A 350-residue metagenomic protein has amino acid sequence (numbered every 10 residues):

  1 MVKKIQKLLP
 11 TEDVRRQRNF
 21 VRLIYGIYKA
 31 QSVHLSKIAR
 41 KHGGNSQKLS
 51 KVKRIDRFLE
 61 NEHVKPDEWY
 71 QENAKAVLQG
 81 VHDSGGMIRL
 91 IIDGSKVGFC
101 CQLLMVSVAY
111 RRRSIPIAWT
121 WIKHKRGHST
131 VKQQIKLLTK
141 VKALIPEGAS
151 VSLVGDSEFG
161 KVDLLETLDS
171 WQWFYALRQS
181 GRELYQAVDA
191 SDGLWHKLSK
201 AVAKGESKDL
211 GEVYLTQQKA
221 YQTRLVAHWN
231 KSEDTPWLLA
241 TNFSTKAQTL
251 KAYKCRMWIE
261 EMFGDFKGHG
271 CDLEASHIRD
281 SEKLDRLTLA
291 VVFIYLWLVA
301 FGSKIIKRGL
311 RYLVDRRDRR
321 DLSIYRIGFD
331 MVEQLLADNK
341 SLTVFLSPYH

Functional and structural regions predicted by a protein language model:
M1-S32, K41, K51, W69-Q71 (+3 more regions): Single, function-defining residue in the core of a domain
K37-N45: DNA-recognition alpha helix
K48-N61: Major-groove recognition helix of helix-turn-helix-like DNA-binding domains
F58-E72, V77: Short, basic alpha-helical nucleic acid-contact segments in DNA-binding proteins and DNA transaction factors
I91-L103: An active-site-proximal beta-strand-loop segment
S107: Acidic (Asp/Glu)-rich catalytic clusters
